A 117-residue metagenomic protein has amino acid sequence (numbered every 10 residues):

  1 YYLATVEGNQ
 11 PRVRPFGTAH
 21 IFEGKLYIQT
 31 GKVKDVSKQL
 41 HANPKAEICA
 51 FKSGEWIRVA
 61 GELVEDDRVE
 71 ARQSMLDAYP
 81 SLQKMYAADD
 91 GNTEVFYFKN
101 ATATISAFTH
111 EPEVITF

Functional and structural regions predicted by a protein language model:
Y1-G8, A46-C49: A short, Trp-centered hydrophobic/proline-enriched beta-strand micro-motif
Y2, L26-Y27, R58, T104: General beta-strand recognition
Q10, G54-E55: Short glycine/serine/proline-enriched coil/turn segments at secondary-structure junctions
P15, G24-L26, N43-A46, G91-V95 (+1 more regions): Short, surface-exposed beta-edge/turn micro-motifs
F16-A19, G61-L63: Hydrophobic/aromatic beta-strand elements that line small-molecule binding cavities or substrate pockets in beta-rich
A19-G54: A short mixed-secondary-structure module that forms the rim of ligand-binding clefts
R58-F117: Charged, gly/pro-rich active-site loop segments
